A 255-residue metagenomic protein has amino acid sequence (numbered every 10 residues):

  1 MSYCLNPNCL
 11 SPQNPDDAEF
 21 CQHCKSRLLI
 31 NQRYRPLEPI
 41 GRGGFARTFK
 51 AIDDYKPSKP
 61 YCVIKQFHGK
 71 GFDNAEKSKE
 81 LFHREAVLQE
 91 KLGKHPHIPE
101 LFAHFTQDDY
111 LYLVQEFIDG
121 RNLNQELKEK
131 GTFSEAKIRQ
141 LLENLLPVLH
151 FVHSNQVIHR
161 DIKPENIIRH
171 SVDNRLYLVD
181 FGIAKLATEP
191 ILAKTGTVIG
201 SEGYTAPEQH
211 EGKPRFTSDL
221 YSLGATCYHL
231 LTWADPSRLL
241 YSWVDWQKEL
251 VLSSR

Functional and structural regions predicted by a protein language model:
L37-G44, T48: Protein kinase glycine-rich loop
G71-K91: AlphaC helix of the eukaryotic protein kinase fold
H104: Activation-segment/catalytic-loop signature of the eukaryotic protein kinase fold
D108-N122, E126: Conserved short submotifs of the Hanks-type protein kinase catalytic core that shape the nucleotide-binding pocket
L141-L142: Activation segment signature within eukaryotic-like protein kinase domains
H153-R169: Catalytic-loop of the protein kinase fold
Y204-R255: C-terminal lobe helix-coil module of Hanks-type protein kinase domains
